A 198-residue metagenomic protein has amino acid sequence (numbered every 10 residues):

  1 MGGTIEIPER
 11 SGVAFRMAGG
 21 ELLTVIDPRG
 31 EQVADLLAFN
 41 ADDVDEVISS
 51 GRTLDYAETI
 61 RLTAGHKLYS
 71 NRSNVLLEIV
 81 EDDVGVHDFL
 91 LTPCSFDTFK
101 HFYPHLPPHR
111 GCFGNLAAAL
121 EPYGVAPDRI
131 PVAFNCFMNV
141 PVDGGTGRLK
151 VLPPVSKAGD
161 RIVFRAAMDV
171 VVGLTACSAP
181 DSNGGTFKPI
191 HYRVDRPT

Functional and structural regions predicted by a protein language model:
M1-T198: Acidic, Ser/Thr/Pro
